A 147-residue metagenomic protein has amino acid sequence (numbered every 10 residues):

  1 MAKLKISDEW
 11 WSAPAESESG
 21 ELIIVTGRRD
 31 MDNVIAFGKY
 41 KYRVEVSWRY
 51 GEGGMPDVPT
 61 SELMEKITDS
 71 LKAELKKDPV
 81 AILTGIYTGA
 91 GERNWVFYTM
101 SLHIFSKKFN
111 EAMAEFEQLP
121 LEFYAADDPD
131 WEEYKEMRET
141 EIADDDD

Functional and structural regions predicted by a protein language model:
M1-S70, K77-T84, M100-S106, Y134-T140: Charge-rich, low-complexity segments
G38-Y40, G91, E117: A short, structural micro-pattern
G85-G91: A short beta-turn/loop motif at secondary-structure boundaries
T88, M100-L102, D128: An acidic- and aromatic-residue-enriched active-site/binding cleft used to recognize and process polar
E92-M100: Short, well-ordered beta-strand segments in beta-rich or mixed alpha/beta enzyme and ligand-binding folds
H103-Q118: Helical (often loop-to-helix) elements that flank the catalytic cores of nucleotide-handling enzymes
A114-D147: Conserved short beta-strand edge segments in small beta-sheet-based binding/regulatory domains
